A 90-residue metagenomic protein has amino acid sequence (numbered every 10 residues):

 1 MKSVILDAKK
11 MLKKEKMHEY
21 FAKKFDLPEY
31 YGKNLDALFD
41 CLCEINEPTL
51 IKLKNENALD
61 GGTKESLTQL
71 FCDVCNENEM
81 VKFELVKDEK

Functional and structural regions predicted by a protein language model:
M1-K90: Positively charged, polar, low-complexity stretches
